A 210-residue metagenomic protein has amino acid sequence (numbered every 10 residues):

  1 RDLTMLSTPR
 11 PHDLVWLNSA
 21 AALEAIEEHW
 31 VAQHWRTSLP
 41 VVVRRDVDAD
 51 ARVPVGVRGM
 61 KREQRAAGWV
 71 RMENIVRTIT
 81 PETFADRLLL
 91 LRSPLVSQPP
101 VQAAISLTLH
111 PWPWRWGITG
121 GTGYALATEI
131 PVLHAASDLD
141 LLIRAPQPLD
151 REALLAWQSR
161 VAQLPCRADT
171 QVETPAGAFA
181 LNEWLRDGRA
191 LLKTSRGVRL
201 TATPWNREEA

Functional and structural regions predicted by a protein language model:
R1-G121, L154, Q158-C166, T170: Helical scaffold of the NTase/Pol beta-like nucleotidyltransferase catalytic core
E27, P40, L181-A210: Conserved NTP-donor binding/palm subdomain of two-metal-ion nucleotidyltransferases/polymerases, i.e., the charged
I105-L139, I143-L149: Active-site nucleotide-donor binding segment shared across nucleotidyl transfer reactions
L133, W157-V161, D187: Short, solvent-exposed amphipathic alpha-helical segments in soluble enzyme and RNA/protein-processing domains
D150-E152, F179: Short, charged/polar "capping" segments at the starts of alpha-helices and the immediately preceding loops
A162-T194: Conserved catalytic core of two-metal-ion nucleotidyltransferases
